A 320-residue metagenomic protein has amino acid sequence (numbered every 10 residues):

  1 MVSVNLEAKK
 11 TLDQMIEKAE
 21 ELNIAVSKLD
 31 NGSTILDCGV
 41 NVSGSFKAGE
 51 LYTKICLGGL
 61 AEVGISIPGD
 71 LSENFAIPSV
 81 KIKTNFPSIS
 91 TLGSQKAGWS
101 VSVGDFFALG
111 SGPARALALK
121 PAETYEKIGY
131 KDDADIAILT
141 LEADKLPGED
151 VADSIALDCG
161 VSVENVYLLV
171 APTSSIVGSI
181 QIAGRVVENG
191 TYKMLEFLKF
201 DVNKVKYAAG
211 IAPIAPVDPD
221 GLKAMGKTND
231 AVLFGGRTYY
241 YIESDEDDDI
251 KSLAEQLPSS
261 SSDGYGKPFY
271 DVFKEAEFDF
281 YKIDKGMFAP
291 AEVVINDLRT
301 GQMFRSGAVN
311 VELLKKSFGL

Functional and structural regions predicted by a protein language model:
M1-G160, E164-E188, Y192-L320: Anaerobic metallocofactor- and corrinoid-dependent redox/one-carbon enzyme cores, especially those from methanogenesis
